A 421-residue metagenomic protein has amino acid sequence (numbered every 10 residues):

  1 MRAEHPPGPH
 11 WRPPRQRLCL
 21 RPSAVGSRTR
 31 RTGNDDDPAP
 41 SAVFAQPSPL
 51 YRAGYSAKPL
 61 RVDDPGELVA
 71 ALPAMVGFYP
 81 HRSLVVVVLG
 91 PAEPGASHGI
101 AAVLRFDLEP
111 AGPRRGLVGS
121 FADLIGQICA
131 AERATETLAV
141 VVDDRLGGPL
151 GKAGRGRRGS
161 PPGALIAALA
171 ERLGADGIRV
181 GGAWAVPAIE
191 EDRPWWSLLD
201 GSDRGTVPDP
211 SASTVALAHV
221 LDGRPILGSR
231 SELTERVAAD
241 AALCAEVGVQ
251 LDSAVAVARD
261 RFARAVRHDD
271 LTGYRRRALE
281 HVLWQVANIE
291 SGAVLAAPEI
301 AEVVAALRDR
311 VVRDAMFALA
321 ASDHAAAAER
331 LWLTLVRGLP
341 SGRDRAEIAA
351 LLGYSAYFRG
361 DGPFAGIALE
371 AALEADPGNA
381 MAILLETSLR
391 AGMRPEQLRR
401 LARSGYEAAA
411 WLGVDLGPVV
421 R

Functional and structural regions predicted by a protein language model:
R2-M75, Y79-R82, E93, G99-R421: Charged, compositionally biased boundary regions
L84-V88: Short beta-strand scaffold segments in enzyme catalytic cores
